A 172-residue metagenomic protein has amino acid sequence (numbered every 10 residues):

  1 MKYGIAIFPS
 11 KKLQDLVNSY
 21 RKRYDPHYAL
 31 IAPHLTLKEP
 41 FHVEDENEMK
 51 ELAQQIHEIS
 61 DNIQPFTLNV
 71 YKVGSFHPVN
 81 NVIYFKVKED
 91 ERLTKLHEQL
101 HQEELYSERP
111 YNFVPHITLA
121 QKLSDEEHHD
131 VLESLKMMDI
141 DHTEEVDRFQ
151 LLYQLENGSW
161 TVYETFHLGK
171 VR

Functional and structural regions predicted by a protein language model:
M1-T67, S75, E89-T143, W160-R172: Basic, often amphipathic N-terminal segments
Y71-P78, T118, R148-S159: Short proline/glycine- and acidic-rich turn/helix-capping motifs at secondary-structure junctions
